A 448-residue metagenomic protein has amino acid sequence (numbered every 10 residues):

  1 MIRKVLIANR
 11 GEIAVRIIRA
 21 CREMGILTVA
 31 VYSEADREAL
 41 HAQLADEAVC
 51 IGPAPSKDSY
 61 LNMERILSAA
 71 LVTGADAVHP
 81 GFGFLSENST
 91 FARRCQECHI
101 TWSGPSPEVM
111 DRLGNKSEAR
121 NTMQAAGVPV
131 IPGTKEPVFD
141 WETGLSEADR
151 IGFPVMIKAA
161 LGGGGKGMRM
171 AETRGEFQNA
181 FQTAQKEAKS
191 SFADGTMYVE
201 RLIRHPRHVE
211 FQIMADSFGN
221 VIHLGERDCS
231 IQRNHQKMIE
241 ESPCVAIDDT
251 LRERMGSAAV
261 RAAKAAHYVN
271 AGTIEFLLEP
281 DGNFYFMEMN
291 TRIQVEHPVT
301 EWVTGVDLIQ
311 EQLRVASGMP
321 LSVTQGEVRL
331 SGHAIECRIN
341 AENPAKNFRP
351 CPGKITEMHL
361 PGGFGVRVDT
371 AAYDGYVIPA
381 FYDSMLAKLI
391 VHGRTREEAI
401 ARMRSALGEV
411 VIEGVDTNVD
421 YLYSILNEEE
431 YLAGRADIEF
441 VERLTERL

Functional and structural regions predicted by a protein language model:
M1-I274, L278-N290, Q294: N-terminal beta-alpha lobe that positions the nucleotide/phosphoryl donor in ATP/NTP-coupled carboxylate activation
A259, P298-L448: Catalytic cores of soluble metabolic enzymes centered on carboxylation/carboxyl-transfer
